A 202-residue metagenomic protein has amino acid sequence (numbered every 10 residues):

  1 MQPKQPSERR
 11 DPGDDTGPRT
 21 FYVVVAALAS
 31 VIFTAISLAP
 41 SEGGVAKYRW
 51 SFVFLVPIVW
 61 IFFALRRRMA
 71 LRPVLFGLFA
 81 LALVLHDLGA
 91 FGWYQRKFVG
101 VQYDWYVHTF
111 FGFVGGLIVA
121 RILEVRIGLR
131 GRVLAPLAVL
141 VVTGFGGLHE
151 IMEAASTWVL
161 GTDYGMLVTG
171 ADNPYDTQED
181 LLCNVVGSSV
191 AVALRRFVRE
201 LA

Functional and structural regions predicted by a protein language model:
Q2-T169, V185-A202: Bulky hydrophobic segments
D172-V186: Membrane-interface transmembrane-helix boundary segments in multi-pass integral membrane proteins
